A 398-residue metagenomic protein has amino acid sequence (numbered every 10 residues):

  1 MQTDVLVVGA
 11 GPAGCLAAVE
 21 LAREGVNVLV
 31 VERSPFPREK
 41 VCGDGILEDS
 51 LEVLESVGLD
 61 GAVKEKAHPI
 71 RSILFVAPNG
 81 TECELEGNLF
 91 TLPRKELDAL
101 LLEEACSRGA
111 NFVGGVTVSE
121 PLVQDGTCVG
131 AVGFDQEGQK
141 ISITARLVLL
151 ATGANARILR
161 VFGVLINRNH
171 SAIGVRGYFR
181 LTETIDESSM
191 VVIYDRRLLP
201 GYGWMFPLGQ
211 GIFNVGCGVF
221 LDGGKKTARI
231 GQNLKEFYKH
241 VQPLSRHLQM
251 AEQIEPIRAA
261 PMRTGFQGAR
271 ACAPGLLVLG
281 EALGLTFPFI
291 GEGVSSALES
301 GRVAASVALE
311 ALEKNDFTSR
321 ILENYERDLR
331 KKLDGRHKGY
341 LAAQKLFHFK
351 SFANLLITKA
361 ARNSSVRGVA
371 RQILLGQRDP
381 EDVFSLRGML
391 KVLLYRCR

Functional and structural regions predicted by a protein language model:
M1-A13: Beta1/beta-strand and adjacent pyrophosphate-binding region of the FAD-binding site in flavoprotein oxidoreductases
A13, F36, N155: Conserved Rossmann-like nucleotide-cofactor binding loop
A22-C42: Glycine-rich FAD pyrophosphate-binding loop
P35-E55: Conserved N-terminal glycine-rich FAD pyrophosphate-binding loop of Rossmann-like flavoproteins
L51-L102: A conserved beta-strand/loop capping segment in the N-terminal third of enzymes that catalyze redox or closely related
T91, K225-V307, E313: FAD/FMN-dependent oxidoreductases across multiple families
E104-H247: Predominantly flavin-linked oxidoreductase catalytic cores and closely associated redox partners
L309-R398: C-terminal helical "tail/cap" subdomain of flavin- and related membrane-associated enzymes
